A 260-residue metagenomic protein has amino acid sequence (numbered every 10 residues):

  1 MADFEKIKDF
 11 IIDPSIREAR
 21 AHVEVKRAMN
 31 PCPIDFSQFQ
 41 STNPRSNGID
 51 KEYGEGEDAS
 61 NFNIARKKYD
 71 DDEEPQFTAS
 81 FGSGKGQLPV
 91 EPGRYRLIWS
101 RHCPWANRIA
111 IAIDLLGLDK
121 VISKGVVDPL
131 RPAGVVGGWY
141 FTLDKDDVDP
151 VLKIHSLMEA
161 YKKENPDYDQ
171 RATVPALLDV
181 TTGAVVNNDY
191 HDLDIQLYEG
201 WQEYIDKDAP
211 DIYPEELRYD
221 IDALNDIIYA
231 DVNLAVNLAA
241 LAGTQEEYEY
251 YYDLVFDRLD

Functional and structural regions predicted by a protein language model:
A2-G93: N-terminal regions that are enriched for targeting/export leaders and immediately downstream pro/stem segments
G54-E57, N61, D70, G82-V136: Local sequence-structure signature of Cys/Sec-based thiol-disulfide redox active-site neighborhoods
E91-G93, S100, Q170-T173, D179-T181: Short, well-ordered loop/turn elements at secondary-structure boundaries
W99-P104, D128-R131, Y161, L178-T182 (+2 more regions): Short, flexible loop/turn elements at secondary-structure junctions
R108-I111, D119, K124-G125, G134-G138 (+5 more regions): Short, solvent-exposed loop/turn and secondary-structure capping segments
G138-L178: Structural micro-motif
D169-A172, T181, V185-D260: GST-like fold's C-terminal all-alpha helical module
